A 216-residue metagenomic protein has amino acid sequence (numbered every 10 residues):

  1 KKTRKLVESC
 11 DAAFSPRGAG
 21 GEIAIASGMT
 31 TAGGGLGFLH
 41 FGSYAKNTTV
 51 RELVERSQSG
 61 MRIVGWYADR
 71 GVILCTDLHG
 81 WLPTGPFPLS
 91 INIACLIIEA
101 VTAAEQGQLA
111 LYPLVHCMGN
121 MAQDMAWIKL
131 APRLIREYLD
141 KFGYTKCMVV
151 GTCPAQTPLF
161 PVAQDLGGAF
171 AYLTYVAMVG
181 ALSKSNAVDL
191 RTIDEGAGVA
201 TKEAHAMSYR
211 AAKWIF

Functional and structural regions predicted by a protein language model:
K1-N120: Catalytic alpha/beta active-site cores
F14, F38-F41, F87, F142 (+3 more regions): Phenylalanine-focused residue identity feature
M29, M61, M118-M121, M125 (+3 more regions): Detector for methionine-enriched segments
G33, L114, V150-T152, D189: A structural signal for short, well-ordered beta-strand segments and their strand-loop junctions that often border
R62-V72, V101-A110, K129-C147, L182-S185: Secondary-structure boundary elements
C75-H79, V149-Q156: Extended hydrophobic secondary-structure segments that form protein cores and membrane-embedded regions
Q123-D140, T152-F216: Active-site capping/gating regions of soluble enzymes
